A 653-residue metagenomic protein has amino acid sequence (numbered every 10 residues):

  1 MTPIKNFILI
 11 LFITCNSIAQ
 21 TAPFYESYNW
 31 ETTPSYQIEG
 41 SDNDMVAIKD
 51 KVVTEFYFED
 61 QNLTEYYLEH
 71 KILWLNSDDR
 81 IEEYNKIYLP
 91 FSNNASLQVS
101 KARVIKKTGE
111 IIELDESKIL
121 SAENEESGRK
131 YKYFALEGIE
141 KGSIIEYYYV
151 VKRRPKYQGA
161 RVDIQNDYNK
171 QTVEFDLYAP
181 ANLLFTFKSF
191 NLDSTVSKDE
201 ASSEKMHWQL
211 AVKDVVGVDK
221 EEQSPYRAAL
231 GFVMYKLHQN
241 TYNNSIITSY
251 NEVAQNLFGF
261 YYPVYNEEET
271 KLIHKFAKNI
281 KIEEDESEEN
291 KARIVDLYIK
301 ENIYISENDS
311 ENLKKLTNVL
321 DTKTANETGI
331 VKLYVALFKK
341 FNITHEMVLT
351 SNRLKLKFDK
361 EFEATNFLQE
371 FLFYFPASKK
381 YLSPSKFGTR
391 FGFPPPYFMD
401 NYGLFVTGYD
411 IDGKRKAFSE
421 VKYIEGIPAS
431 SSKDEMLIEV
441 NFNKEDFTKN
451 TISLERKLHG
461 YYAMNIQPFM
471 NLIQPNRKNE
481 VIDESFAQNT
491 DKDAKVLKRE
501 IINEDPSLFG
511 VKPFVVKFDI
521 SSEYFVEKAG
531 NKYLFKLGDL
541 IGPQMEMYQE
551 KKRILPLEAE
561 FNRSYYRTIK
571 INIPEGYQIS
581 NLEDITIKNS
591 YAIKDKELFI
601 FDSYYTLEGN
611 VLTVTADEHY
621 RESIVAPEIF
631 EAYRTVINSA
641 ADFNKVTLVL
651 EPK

Functional and structural regions predicted by a protein language model:
M1-F24: Bacterial Sec-dependent N-terminal signal peptides
Q20-K653: A sensor for short, sequence-defined functional sites
